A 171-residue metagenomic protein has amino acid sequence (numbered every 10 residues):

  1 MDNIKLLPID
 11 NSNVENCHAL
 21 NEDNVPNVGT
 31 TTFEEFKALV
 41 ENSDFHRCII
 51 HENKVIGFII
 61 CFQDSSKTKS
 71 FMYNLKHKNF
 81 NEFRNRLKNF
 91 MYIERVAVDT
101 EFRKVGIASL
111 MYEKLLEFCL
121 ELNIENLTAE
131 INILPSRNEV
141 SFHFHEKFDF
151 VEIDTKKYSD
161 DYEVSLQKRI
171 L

Functional and structural regions predicted by a protein language model:
D2-C17: A short beta-loop-alpha structural element at the N-terminal edge of CoA-dependent acyl/N-acetyltransferase catalytic
D2-I4, N53-F58, M91: Glycine-rich phosphate/pyrophosphate-binding loop shared by adenosine-nucleotide-utilizing enzymes
P26-E52, I60: Active-site rim helix/loop that mediates acceptor-substrate recognition in acyltransferases
D44-C48, F58, R95, V164-L166: Short hydrophobic/aromatic beta-strand element in the GNAT-like acyltransferase core that lines or flanks the acyl-donor
I60-R95: Conserved acyl-donor/pantetheine-binding loop and adjacent beta-alpha core of acyl/acetyltransferases and related
V98, K104-C119, K147: Conserved acetyl-CoA-binding loop-helix of GNAT-fold acetyltransferases
C119-P135: Conserved GNAT acetyl-CoA-binding A-motif
E130-I133, E146-S165: Conserved catalytic-core motifs of GNAT/GCN5-like acyltransferases
